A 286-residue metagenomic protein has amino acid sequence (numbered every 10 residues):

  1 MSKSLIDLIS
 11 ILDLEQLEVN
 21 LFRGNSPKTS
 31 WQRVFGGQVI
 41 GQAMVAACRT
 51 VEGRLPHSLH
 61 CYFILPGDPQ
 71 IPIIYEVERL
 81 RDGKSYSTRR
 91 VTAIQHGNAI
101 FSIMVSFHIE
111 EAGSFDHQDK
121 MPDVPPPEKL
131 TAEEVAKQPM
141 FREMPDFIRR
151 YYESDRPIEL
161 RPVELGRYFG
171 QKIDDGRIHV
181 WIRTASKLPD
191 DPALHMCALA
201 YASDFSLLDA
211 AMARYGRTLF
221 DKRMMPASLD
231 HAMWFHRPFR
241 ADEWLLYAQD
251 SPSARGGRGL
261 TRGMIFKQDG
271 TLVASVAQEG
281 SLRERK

Functional and structural regions predicted by a protein language model:
M1-K286: Terminal targeting signals and extreme-terminal segments of soluble enzymes
